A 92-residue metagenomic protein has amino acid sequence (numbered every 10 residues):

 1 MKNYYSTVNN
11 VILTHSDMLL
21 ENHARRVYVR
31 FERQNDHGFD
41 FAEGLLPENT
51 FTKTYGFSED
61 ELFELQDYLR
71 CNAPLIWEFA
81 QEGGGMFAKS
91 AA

Functional and structural regions predicted by a protein language model:
M1-S16: Negatively charged, low-complexity tracts enriched in Asp/Glu with abundant Ser/Thr
K2-N3, R26, Q66: Intrinsically disordered, low-complexity segments enriched in small/polar residues
N3, F39-A42, F63, S90-A92: Structured catalytic/translocation cores of nucleotide/phosphate-coupled proteins
S16-S58: A short, structured beta-strand/loop element
Y55-A92: Acidic, low-complexity intrinsically disordered segments
